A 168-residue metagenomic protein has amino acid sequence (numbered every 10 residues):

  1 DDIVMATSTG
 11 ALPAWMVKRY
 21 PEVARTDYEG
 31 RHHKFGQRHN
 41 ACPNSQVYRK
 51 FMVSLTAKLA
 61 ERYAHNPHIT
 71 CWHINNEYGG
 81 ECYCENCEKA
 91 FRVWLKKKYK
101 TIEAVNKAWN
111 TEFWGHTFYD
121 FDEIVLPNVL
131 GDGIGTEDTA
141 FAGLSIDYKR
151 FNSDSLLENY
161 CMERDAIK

Functional and structural regions predicted by a protein language model:
D1-W15, K58, R62: Hydrophobic or amphipathic alpha-helical targeting/insertion segments
Y20, R25-K168: Polysaccharide-binding and catalytic clefts of secreted carbohydrate-active enzymes
